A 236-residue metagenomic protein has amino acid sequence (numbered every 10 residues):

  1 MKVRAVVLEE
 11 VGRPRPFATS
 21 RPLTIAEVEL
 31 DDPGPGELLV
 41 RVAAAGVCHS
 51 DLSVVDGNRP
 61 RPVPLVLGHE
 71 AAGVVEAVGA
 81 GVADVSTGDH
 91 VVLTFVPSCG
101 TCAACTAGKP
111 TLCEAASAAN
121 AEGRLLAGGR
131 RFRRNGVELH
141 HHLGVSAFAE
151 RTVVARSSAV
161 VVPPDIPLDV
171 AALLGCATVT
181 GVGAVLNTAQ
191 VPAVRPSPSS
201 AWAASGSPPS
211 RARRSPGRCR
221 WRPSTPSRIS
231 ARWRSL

Functional and structural regions predicted by a protein language model:
M1-V6: Short structural boundary motif marking the start of a folded domain
T19-E29: Short glycine/threonine/proline-enriched tight-turn/helix- or strand-capping micro-motif at secondary-structure
L30-A45, V55-T106, T111, A119 (+1 more regions): Glycine-rich beta-strand-centered segment in the early N-terminal region that forms part of a ligand/cofactor-binding
R41-A43, A155, A201: A secondary-structure boundary/capping signal
S50, V92-V96, C176: Glycine-rich phosphate/pyrophosphate-binding beta-alpha loops
P97-S157: Cysteine-cluster motifs in flexible loop/terminal segments that predominantly coordinate metals
E150, S157-A159, P163-L236: Mid-domain Rossmann-like dinucleotide-binding core that forms the NAD(H)/NADP(H) cofactor-binding site
